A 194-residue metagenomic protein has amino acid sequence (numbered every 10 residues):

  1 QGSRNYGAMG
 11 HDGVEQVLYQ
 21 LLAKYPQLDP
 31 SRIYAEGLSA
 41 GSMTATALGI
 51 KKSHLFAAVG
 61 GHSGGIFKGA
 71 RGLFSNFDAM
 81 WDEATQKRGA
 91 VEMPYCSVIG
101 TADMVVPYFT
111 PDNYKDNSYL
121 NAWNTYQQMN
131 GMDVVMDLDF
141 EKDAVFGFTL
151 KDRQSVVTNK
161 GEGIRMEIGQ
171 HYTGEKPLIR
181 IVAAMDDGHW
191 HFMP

Functional and structural regions predicted by a protein language model:
S3-A40, I50-F56: Gly/Ser-rich "nucleophile elbow"/oxyanion-hole loop immediately N-terminal to the catalytic nucleophile in hydrolases
M9-G13, Y114, S118, P194: Soluble or luminal CAZymes and related metallo-dependent hydrolases
Q27-L28, E36, A40-G41, K51-L55 (+2 more regions): Extracellular/periplasmic catalytic domains that process cell-envelope and extracellular macromolecules
I33, I164-M166, I179: Short, conserved active-site loop motifs that form the nucleotide-linked donor/cofactor pocket
T44-L48: Hydrolases whose catalytic domains are alpha/beta-hydrolase-1, hotdog thioesterase, or metallo-beta-lactamase-like
A58, S63-E175, D186: The feature captures the conserved acid-bearing segment of alpha/beta-hydrolase catalytic domains
G188-M193: Catalytic histidine-centered segment of alpha/beta-hydrolase-like enzymes
